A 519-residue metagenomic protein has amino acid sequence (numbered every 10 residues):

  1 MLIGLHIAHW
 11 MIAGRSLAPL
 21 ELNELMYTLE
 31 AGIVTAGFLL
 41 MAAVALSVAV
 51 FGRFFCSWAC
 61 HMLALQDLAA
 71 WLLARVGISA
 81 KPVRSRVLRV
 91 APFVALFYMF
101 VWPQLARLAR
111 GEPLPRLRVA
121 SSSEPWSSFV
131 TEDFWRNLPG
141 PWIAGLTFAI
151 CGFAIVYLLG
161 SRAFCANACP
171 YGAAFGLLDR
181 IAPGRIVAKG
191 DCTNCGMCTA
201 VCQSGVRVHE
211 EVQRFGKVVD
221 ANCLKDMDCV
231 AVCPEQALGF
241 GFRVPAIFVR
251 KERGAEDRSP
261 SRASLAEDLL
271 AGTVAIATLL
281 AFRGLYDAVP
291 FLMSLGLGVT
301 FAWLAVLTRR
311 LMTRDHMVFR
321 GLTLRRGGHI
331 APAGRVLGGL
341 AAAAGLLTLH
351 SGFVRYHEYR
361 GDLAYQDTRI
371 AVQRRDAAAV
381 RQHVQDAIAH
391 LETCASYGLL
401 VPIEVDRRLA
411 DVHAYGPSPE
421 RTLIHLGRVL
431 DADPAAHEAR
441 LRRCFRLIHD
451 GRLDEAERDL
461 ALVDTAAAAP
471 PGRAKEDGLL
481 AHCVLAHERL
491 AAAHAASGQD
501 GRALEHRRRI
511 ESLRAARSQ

Functional and structural regions predicted by a protein language model:
M1-G216, A231, Q236-R375, H383-A389: Non-ligating segments of multi-cofactor redox enzymes
C223-V230: Functionally important transmembrane alpha-helices
L349-D431, A436, E455: Membrane-interface segments at or immediately adjacent to transmembrane helices that form the boundary between
L363, V412, R446, L490-A493 (+1 more regions): TPR/TPR-like alpha-solenoid repeats
L399-L400, P434, A468, A481 (+1 more regions): Short coil turns that delineate tetratricopeptide repeat
I403-R408, H437-C444, R458, A474-R489: Alpha-solenoid helical repeat scaffolds
Y415, H449-D450, A496: Register position in tetratricopeptide repeats
E457-P470, A492-R517: TPR/TPR-like (Sel1-like) alpha-helical repeat modules
